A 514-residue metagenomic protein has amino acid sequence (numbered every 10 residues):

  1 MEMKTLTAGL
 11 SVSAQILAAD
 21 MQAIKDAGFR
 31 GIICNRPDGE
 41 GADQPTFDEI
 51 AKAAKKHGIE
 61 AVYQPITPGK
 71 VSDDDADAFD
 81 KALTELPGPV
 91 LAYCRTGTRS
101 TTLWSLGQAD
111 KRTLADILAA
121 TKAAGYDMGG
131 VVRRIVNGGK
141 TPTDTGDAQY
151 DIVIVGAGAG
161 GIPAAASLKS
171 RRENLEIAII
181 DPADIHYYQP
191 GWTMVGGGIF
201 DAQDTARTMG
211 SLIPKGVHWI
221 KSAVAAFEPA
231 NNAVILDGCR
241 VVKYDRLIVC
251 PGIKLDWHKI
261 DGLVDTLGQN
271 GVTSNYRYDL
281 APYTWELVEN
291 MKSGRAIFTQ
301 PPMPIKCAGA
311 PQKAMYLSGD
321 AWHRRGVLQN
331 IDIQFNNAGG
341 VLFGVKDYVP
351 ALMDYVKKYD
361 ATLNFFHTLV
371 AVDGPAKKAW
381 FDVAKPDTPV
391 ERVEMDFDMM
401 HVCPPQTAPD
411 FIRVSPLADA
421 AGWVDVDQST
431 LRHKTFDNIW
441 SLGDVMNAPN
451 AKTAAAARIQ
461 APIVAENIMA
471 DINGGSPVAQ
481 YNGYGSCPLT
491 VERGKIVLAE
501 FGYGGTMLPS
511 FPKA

Functional and structural regions predicted by a protein language model:
S11-A82: Cysteine-based protein phosphatase catalytic domain of the PTP/DSP
A61, F79-K111: Catalytic cysteine-centered active loop of the rhodanese-like fold, especially the PTP/DSP P-loop
T145-Q149, V390-V414, K495-A514: C-terminal catalytic lobe of FAD-dependent flavoproteins
G146-H218, P302-K346: Beta1-alpha1 glycine-rich phosphate/pyrophosphate-binding loop at the start of Rossmann-like nucleotide-binding domains
A148-Y150, H218-G326, D387-V390, H401: FAD-binding core/adjacent interface of flavoenzyme oxidoreductases
N174, V217-V234, V242, G319 (+1 more regions): A Rossmann-like FAD-binding core segment of flavoenzymes
D256-K259, D265-K292, D396-I459: FAD-site-proximal beta/loop scaffold in flavoenzymes
A465-A514: C-terminal, flexible cofactor-proximal segment of oxidoreductases
